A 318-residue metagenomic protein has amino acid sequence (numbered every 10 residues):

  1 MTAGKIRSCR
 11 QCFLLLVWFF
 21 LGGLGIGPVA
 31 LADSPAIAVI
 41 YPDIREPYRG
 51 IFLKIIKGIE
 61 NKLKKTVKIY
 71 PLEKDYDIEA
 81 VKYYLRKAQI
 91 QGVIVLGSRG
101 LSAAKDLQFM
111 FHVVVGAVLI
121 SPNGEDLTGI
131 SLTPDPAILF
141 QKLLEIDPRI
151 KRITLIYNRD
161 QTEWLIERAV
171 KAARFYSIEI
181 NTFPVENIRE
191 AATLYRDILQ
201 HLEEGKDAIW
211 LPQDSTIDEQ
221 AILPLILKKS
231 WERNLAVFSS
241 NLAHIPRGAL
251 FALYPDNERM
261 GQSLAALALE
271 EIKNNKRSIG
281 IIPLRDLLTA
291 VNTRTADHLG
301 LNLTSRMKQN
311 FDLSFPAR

Functional and structural regions predicted by a protein language model:
A36-I55, Y70-E73: Extracytoplasmic "Venus flytrap"
I37, I55, L132, P136-Y176 (+1 more regions): An alpha-beta-alpha
I40, Q89-G97, I153-Y157, G205-D218 (+1 more regions): Periplasmic-binding protein-like
N61-D77, A173-A192: Short beta-strand elements in bilobed, periplasmic/extracellular small-molecule ligand-binding domains
D75-Q91, Y195-A208: Short, well-structured alpha-helical segments in soluble
F109-P136, N241-L250: Flexible loop/hinge segments that line or gate small-molecule binding clefts
S121-N123, T128-K151, P255-N275: Hydrophobic alpha-helical segments within soluble ligand-binding/sensing domains
N274-R318: Hinge/cleft segment of the Venus flytrap/periplasmic-binding protein
